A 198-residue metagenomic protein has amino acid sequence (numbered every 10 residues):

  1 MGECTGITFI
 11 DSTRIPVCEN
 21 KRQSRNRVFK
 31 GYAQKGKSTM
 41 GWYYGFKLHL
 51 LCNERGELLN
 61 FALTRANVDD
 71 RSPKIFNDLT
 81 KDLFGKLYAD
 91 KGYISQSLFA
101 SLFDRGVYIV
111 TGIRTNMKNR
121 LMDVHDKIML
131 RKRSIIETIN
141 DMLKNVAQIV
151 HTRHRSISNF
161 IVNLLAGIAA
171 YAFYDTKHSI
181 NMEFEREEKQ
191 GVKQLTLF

Functional and structural regions predicted by a protein language model:
M1-F198: Short alpha-helical elements
